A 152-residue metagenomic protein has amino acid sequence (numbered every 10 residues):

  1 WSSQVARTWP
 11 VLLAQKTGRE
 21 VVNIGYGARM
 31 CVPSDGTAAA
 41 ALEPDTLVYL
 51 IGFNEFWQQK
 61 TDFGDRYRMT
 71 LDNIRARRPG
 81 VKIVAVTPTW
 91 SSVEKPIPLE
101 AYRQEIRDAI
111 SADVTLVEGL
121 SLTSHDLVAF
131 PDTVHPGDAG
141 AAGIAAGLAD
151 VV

Functional and structural regions predicted by a protein language model:
W1-G25, T37-E43: Serine-esterase "nucleophile elbow" of acetyl-processing enzymes
W1-S2, V22-A28, F53-T61: Surface-exposed cleft-lining segments at the edges of enzyme active sites
T8, M30-A41, D65-N73, Q104: Alpha-helical scaffolding within the catalytic cores of extracellular/periplasmic polymer-degrading hydrolases
E20, K82-V84, T115: Proline-centered loop/turn at the N-terminus of a beta-strand
A39-V48, P79: Proline-aspartate-enriched helix->loop->beta-strand connector
Y49, A85-V86: Structural beta-sheet core signal
S91-V152: Catalytic His-Asp segment of secreted/periplasmic serine-dependent ester chemistry enzymes
